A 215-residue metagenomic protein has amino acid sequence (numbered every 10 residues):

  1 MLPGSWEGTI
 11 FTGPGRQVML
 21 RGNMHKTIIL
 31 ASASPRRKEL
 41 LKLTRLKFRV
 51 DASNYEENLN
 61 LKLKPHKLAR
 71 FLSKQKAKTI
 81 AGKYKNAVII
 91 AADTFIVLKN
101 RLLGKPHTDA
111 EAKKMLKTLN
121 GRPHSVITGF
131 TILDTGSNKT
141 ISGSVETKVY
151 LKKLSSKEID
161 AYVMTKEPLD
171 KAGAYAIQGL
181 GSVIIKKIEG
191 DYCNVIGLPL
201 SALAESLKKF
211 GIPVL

Functional and structural regions predicted by a protein language model:
G8, G13-R21: Short Gly/Ser/Thr- and charged-rich N-terminal loops/segments that act as flexible capping/hinge elements
H25-I28, V50, L63-L215: Anionic-ligand binding patches
H25-L46: N-terminal beta1-alpha1 ligand-phosphate binding loop
E39-L43, N60, G82-K83: Short loop/helix-cap segments at secondary-structure boundaries that form the rim of catalytic
R49-N58: A short beta-strand-loop structural module common to alpha/beta enzyme folds
